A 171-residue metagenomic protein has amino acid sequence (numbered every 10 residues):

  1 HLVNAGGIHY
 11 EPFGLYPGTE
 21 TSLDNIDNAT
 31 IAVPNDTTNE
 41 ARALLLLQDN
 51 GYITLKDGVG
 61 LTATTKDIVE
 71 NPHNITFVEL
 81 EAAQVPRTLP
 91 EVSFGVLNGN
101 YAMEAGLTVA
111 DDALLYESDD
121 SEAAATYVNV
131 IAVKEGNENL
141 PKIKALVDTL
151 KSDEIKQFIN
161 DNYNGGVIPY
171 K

Functional and structural regions predicted by a protein language model:
H1-A5, E20, E91, V96 (+1 more regions): Ligand-binding "clamshell"
H1-I53: A conserved helix-loop-strand patch within extracytoplasmic ligand-binding domains of the periplasmic binding
P12-L23, Y127-L140: A bilobed periplasmic-binding-protein/Venus flytrap-type ligand-binding module shared by bacterial periplasmic
T21-S22, T37-N39, A83-V85, N100-E104 (+1 more regions): Solvent-exposed loop/turn segments at secondary-structure junctions within structured extracellular/periplasmic domains
D27-A29, E138-T149: Short amphipathic alpha-helical coupling segments at ligand-binding clamshell hinges and other catalytic/signaling
D27-A29, Y52-E79: A local structural motif
A41-Q48, L150-Y170: Periplasmic-binding protein-like
L45-L46, K66-Y101: Short helices/loops that flank or line small-molecule/ion binding pockets
